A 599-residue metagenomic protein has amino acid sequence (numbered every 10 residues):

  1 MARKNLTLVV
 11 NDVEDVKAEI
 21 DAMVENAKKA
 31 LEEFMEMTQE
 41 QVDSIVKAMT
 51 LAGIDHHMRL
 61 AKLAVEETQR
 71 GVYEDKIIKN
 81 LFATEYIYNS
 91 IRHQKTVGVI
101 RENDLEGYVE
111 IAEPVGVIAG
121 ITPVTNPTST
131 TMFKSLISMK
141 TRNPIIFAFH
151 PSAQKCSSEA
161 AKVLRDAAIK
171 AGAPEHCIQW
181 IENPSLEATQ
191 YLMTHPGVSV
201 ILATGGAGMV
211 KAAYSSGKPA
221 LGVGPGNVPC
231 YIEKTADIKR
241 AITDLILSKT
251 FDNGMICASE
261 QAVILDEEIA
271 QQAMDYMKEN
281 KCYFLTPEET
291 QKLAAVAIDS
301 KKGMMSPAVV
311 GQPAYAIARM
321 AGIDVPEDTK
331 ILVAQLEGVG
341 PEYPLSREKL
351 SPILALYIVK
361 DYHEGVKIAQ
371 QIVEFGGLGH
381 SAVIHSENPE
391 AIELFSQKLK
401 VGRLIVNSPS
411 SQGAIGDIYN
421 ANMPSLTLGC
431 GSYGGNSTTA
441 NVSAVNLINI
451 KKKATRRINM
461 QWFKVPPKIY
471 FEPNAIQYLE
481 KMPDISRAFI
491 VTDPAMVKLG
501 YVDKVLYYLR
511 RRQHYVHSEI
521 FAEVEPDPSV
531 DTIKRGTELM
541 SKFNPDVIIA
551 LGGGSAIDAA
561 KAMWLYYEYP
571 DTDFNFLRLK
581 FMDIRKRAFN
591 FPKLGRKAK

Functional and structural regions predicted by a protein language model:
A2-V109, I137, E279: N-terminal Rossmann-like NAD(P)+-binding subdomain of aldehyde/semialdehyde dehydrogenases
L6-V10, E14-K17, M132, V210-G340: ALDH superfamily catalytic-core signature
L8, L31, M35, I323-N459: Conserved C-terminal structural/oligomerization subdomain of aldehyde/semialdehyde dehydrogenase
R59-M132, I137, K504-E523, G536-F543 (+1 more regions): Active-site cofactor/substrate anionic-group-binding motifs, chiefly glycine- and Lys/Arg-rich phosphate-binding loops
V99-R240: Rossmann-like NAD(P) dinucleotide-binding subdomain of oxidoreductase/dehydrogenase enzymes
K134-K140, V200, G217-L221, D237-K239 (+4 more regions): A glycine- and small-aliphatic-rich helix-loop capping segment at beta-alpha/alpha-beta transitions that lines
M460-V547: ATP/NTP phosphate-donor binding region
D531-K599: Glycine/threonine-rich beta-strand-loop-alpha-helix active-site module that forms ligand/phosphate-binding
